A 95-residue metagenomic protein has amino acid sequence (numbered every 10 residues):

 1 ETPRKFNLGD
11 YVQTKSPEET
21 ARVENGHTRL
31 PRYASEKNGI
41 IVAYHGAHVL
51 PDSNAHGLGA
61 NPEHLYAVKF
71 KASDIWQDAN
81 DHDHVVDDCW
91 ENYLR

Functional and structural regions predicted by a protein language model:
E1-Y11, K15-R95: Basic/aromatic-rich interaction segments and small domains that mediate binding to polyanionic partners
